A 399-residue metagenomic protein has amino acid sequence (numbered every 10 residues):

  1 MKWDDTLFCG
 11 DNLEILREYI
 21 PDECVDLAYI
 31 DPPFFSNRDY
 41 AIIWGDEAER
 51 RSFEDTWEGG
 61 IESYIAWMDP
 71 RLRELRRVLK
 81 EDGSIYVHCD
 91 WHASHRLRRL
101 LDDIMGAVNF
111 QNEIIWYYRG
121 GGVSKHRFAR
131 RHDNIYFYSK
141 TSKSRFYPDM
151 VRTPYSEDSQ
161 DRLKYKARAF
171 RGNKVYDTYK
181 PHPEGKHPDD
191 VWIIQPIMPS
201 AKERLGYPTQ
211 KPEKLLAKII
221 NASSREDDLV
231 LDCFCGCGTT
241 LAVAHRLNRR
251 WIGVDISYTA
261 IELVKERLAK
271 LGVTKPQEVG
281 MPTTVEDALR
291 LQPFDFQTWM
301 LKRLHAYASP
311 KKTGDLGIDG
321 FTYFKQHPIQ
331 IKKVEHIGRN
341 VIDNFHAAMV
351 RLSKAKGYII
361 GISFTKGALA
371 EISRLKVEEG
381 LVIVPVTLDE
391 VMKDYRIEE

Functional and structural regions predicted by a protein language model:
M1-V254, T259, L263: Core catalytic lobe of class I
N248, I252-E399: Mixed-charge (Asp/Glu-Lys/Arg
